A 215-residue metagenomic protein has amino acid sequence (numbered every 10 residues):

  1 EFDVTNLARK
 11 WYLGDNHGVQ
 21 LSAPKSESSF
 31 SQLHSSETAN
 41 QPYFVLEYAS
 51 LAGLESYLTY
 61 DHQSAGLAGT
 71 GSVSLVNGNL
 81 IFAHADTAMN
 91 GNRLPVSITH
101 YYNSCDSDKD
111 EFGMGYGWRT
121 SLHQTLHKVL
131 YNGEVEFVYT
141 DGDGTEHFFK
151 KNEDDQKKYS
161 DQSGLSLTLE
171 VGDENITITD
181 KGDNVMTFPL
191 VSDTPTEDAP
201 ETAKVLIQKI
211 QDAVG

Functional and structural regions predicted by a protein language model:
E1-L51: Secreted, disulfide-rich extracellular signaling modules
N6-K10, A23-S28, A49-L51, N103-C105 (+3 more regions): Acidic glycine-/aspartate-rich tracts in secreted/extracellular proteins
F44-E136, G142-E146, S163-T177, K181-N184: Intrinsically disordered, low-complexity segments enriched in small residues
H84, I98, F149-K151, L169-V171 (+1 more regions): Aromatic-rich beta-strand edge motifs centered on tyrosine
D141-G142, T179-D183, L190, A199 (+1 more regions): Beta-turn initiation residues at beta-strand->coil junctions
E153-G164, K209-D212: A short, surface-exposed interaction/processing loop segment used at functional sites
N175, K204-Q208: Short active-site oxyanion
